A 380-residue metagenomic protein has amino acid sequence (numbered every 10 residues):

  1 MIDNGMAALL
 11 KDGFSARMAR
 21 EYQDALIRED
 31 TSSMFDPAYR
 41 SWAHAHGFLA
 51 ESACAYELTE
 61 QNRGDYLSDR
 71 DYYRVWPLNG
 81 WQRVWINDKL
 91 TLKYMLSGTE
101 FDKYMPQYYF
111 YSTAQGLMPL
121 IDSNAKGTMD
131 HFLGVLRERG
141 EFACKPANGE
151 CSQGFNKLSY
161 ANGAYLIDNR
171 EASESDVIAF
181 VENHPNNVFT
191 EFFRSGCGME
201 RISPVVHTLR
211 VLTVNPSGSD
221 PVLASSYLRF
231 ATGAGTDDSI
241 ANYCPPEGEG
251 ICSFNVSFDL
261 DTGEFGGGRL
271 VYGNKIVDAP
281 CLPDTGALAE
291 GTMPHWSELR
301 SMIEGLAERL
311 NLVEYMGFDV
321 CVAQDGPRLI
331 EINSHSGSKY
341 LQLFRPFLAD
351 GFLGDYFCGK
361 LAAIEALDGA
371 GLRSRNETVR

Functional and structural regions predicted by a protein language model:
N4-V135, G149-E150, I303: Conserved N-proximal alpha/beta basic substrate-recognition cap immediately N-terminal to, or forming the N-lobe
A19, Q23, I27, A231-F265 (+1 more regions): Active-site "cap" helix and flanking loop/linker of ATP-utilizing ligase/carboxylase catalytic domains
R83, E200-S203, L310: Short Gly/Pro-enriched turn/cap motifs at secondary-structure boundaries
S112, P146-N148, S159-N162, E191-R194 (+4 more regions): Short, flexible loop/turn elements at secondary-structure junctions
L117-M118, E141-S175: Glycine-rich phosphate-binding loop of ATP-grasp-fold ATP-dependent ligases
E138-G140, Q153, D168-G267: Phosphate-binding site of ATP-dependent enzymes
F142, V222, R328-I330: Protein kinase-like catalytic core scaffold
Y272-Y315, V322-R380: C-terminal active-site "lid" helix and adjoining low-complexity regulatory extension at the edge of ATP-using catalytic
